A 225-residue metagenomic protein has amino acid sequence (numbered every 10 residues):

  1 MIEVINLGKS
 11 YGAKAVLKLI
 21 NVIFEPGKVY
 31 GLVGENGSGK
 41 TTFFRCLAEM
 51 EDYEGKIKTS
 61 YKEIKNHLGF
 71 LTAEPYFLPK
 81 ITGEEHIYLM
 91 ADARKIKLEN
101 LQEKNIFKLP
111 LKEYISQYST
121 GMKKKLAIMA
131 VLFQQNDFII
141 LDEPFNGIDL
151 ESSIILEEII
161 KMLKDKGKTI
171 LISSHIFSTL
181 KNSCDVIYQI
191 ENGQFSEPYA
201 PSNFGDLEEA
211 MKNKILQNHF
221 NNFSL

Functional and structural regions predicted by a protein language model:
I2, L17-L19: Conserved structural motif at the start of ABC-family nucleotide-binding domains
V33-E35: The feature captures the beta-strand-to-loop junction immediately N-terminal to the Walker
A48: Helix-to-loop junction immediately C-terminal to a conserved catalytic motif
I139-E143: Catalytic Walker B motif of ABC-type/P-loop ATPase nucleotide-binding domains
L150-E151: Helix N-cap at the start of a conserved alpha-helix in ABC-type nucleotide-binding domains
S173-H175: H-loop/switch region of ABC-family ATPase nucleotide-binding domains
Q194-L216: Conserved beta-strand-loop-alpha-helix hinge in the C-terminal portion of ABC ATPase nucleotide-binding domains
